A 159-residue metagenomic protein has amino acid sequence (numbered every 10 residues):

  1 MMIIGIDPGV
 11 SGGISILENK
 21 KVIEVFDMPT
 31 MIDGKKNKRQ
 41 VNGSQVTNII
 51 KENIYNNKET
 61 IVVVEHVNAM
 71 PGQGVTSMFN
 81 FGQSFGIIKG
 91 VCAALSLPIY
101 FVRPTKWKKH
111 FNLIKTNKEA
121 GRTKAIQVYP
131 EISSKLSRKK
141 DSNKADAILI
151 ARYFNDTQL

Functional and structural regions predicted by a protein language model:
M1-L159: Phosphate- and other anionic-substrate recognition elements at nucleic-acid/protein interfaces
